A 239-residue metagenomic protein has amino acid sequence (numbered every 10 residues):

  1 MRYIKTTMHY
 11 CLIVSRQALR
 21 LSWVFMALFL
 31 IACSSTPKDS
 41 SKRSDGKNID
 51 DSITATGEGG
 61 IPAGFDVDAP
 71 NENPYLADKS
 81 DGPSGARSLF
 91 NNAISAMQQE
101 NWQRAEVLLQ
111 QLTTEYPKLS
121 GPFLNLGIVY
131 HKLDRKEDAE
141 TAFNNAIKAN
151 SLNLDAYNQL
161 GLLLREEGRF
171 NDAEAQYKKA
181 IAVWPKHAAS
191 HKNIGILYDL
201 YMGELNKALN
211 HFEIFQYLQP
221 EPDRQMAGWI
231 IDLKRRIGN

Functional and structural regions predicted by a protein language model:
I31-A32: C-terminal motif of bacterial Sec signal peptides marking the signal peptidase cleavage site
K79-L119: Alpha-helical segment of the N-proximal tetratricopeptide repeat
A86, S120-G121, L154-D155, A188-A189 (+1 more regions): Helix-start (N-cap) detector for alpha-helical repeat units in TPR-like alpha-solenoids, especially tetratricopeptide
Q99-V107, K132-N145, E166-K179, G203-I214: Structural signature of tandem alpha-helical TPR/SEL1-like repeats, specifically the intra-repeat loop/turn
E115, A149, V183-W184, Y217-Q219: Structural marker of alpha-solenoid helical repeat scaffolds
N125, Q159, N193, G228-W229: Canonical tetratricopeptide repeat
L200-N239: Terminal, low-structured helical/coil segments at or just beyond the last alpha-helical repeat
